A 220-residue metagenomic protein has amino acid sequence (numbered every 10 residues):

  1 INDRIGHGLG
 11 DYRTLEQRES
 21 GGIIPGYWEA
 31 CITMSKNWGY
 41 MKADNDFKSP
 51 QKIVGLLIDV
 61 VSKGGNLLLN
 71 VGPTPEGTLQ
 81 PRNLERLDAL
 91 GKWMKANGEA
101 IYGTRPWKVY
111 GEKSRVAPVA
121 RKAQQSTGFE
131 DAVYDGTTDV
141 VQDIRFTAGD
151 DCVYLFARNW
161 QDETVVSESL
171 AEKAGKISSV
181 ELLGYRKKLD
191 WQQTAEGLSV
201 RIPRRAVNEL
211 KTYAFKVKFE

Functional and structural regions predicted by a protein language model:
I1-E220: Mature catalytic domains of secreted/periplasmic carbohydrate-active enzymes
